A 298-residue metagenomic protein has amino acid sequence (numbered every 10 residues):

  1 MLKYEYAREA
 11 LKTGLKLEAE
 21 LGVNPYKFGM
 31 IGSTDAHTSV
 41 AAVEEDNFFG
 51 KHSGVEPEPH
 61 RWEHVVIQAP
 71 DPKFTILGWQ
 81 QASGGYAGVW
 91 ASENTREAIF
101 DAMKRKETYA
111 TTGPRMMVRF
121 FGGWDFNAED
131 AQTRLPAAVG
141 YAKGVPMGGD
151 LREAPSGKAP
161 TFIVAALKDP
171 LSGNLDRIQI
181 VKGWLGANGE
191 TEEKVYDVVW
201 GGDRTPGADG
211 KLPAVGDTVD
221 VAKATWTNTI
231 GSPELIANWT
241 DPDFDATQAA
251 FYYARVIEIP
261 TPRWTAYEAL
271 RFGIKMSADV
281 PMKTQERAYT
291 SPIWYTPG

Functional and structural regions predicted by a protein language model:
M1-G298: C-terminal functional module detector
